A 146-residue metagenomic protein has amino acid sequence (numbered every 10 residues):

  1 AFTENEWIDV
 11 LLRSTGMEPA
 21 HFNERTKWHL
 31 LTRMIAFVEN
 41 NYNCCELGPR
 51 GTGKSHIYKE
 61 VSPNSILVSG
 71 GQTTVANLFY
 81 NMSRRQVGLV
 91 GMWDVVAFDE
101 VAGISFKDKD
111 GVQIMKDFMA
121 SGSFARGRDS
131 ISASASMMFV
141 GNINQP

Functional and structural regions predicted by a protein language model:
A1-E24: Charged, amphipathic alpha-helical linker segments immediately N-terminal to NTP-binding catalytic cores
E18-F37: Pre-Walker A adenine-sensing motif
F22-R25, I104-V112, R126: Conserved ATPase-coupling elements of RecA-like P-loop NTPase cores
N40-C44: Pre-Walker A (Motif I) flank of P-loop NTPase domains
G51-K54: Conserved glycine(s) of the Walker
H56, E60-D108: AAA+/P-loop NTPase substrate/partner-engagement loops
R85-Q86, A120-S136: Conserved Walker
A97-D99, D117, A133-P146: Structural recognition of the conserved hydrophobic beta-strand(s) that form the central parallel beta-sheet of P-loop
